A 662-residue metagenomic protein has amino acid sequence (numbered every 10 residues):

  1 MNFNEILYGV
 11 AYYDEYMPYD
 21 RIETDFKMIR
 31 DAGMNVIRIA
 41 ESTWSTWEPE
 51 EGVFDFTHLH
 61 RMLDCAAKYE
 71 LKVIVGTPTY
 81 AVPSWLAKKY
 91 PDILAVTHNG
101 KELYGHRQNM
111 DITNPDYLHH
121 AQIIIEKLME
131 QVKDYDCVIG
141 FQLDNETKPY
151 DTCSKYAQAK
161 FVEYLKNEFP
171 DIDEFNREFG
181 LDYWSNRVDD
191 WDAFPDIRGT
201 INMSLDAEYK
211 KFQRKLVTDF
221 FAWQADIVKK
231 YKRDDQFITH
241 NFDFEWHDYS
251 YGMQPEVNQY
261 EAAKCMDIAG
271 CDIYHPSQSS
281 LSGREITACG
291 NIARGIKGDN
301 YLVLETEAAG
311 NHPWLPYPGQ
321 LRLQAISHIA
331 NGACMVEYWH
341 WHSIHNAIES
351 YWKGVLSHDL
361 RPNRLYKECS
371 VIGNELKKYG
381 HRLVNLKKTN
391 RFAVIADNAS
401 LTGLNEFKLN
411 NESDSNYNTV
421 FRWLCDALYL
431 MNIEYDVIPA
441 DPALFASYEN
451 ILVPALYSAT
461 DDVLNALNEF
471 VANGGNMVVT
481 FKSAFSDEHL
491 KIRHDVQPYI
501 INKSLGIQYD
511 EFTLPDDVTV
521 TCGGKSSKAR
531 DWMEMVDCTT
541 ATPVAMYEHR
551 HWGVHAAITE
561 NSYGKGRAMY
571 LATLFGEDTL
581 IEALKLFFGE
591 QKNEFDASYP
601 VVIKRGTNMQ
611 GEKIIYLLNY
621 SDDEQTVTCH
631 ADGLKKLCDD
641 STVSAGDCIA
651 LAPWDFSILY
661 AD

Functional and structural regions predicted by a protein language model:
M1-V36, P49, R382: N-terminal carbohydrate-binding accessory modules
F3-L7, A40-E41, W47-G52, T57 (+5 more regions): Aromatic- and acidic-residue-enriched carbohydrate-binding clefts of CAZyme catalytic domains
Y8-M17, S42-T57, L103-Q122, T147-D151 (+6 more regions): The substrate-binding groove and active-site-proximal loops of carbohydrate-active enzymes, especially glycoside
V10, I29, I37, A66 (+7 more regions): Conserved, mostly hydrophobic/aromatic
Y16-R30, K127, S250-A262, Y317-A325: Short, acidic/polar
E23-R30, R38-H98, Q224-Y231: Aromatic-lined substrate-binding rim segments of carbohydrate-active enzymes
E102-I268, D272-S279, G283-E285: Polysaccharide-binding and catalytic clefts of secreted carbohydrate-active enzymes
W191-F194, A222, K230, D234 (+1 more regions): Carbohydrate-binding surfaces of carbohydrate-active enzymes
